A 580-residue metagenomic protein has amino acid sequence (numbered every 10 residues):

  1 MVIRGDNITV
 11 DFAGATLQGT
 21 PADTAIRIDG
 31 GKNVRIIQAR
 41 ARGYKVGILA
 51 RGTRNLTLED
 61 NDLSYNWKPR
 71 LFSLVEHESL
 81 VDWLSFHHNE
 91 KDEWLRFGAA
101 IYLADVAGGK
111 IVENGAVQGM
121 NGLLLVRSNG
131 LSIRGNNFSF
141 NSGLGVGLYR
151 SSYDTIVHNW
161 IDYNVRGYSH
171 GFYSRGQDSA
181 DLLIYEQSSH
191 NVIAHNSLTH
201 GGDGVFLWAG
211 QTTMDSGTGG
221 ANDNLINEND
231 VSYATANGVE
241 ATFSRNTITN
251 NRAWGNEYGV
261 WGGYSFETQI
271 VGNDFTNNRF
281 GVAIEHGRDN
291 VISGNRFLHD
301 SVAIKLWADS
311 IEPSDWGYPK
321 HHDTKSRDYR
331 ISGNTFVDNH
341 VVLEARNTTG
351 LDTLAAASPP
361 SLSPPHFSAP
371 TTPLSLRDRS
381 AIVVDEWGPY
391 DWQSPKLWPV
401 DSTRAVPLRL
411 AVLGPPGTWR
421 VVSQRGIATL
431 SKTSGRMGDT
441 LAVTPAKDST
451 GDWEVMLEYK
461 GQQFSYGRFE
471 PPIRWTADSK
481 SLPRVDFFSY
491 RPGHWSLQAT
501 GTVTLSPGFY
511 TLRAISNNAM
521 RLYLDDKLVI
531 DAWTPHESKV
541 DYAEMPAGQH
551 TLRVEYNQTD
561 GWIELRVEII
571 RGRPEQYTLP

Functional and structural regions predicted by a protein language model:
M1-T16, G30-N33: Beta-solenoid repeat scaffold
I8, V34, L56, G109 (+9 more regions): Short beta-strand/loop motifs in extracellular/secreted proteins, especially within beta-sandwich accessory domains
V10, V34-R35, N159, N191 (+8 more regions): Short, well-structured beta-strand segments within conserved domains
F12-A15, A39, N61: Extracellular beta-strand-rich, repetitive "passenger/adhesive" scaffolds that bind or process carbohydrates
T20-D29, G47, T57-A104, K110-E113 (+12 more regions): Acidic/polar low-complexity surface segments
G31, T53, V106, S128 (+8 more regions): A generic structural motif
S375-K480: Long, low-hydrophobicity ectodomains and other hydrophilic envelope-associated domains
T444, E454-T511, I515-P580: Extracellular/secretory pathway-exposed regions associated with glycan biology
